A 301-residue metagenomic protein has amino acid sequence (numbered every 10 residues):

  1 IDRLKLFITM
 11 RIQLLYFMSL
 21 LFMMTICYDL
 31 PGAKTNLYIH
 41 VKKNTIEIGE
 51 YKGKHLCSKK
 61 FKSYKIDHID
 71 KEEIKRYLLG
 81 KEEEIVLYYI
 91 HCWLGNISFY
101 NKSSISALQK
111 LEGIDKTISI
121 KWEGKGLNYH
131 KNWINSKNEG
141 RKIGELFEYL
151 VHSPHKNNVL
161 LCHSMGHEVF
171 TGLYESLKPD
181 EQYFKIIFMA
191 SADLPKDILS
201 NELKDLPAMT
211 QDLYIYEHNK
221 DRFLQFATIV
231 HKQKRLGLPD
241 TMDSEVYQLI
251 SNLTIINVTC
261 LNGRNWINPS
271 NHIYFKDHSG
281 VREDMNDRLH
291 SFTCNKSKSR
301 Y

Functional and structural regions predicted by a protein language model:
L6-G32: Classical Sec-dependent N-terminal signal peptides that target proteins to the secretory pathway
F17, G95, H167: Alpha-helical and His/Cys-centered functional microenvironments
L30-E82, L94-H155, E175-Y301: Lipolytic serine-hydrolase domain surface
Y88-C92, H163: The conserved beta1-alpha1 loop
I143, C162-G166, F170: Gly/Ala-rich beta-loop-alpha elbow adjacent to hydrolase catalytic centers
V159, H163-S164, F188: Residue in the alpha/beta-hydrolase core beta-strand immediately N-terminal to the catalytic nucleophile
